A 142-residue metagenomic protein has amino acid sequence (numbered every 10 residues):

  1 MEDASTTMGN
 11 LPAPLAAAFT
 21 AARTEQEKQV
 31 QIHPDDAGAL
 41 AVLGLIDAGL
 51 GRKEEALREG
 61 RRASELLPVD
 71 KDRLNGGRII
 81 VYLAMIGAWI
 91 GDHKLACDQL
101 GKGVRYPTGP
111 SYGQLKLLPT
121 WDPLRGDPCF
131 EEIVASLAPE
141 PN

Functional and structural regions predicted by a protein language model:
M1-N142: Alpha-helical protein-protein interaction modules
